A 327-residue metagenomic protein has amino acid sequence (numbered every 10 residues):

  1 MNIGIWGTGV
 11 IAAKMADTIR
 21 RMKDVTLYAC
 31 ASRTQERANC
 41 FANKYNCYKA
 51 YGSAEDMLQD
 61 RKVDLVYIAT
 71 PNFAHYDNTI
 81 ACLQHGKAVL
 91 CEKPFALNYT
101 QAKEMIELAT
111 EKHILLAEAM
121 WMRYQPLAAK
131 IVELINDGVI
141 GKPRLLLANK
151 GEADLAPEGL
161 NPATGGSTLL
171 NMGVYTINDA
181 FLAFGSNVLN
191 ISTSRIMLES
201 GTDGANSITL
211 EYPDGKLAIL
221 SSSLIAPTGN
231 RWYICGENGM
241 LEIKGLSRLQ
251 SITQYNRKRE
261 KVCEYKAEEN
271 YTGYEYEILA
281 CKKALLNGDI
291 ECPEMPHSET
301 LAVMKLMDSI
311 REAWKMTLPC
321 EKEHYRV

Functional and structural regions predicted by a protein language model:
M1-Y45: N-terminal Rossmann-like dinucleotide-binding module
E36, Y45-L108: Beta-loop-alpha module in the N-terminal Rossmann-like domain of NAD(P)-dependent dehydrogenases, especially those
Y51, C91, L116-E118, I243: Hydrophobic residues in well-ordered beta-strands that form the structural core
L65-Y67, P213, A280-V327: C-terminal helix-rich "cap/oligomerization" subdomain common to oxidoreductases
E104-W121, G141-L146: Rossmann-fold dehydrogenase core element
M122-S192: Predominantly a Rossmann-like dinucleotide-binding segment in NAD(P)-dependent oxidoreductases
N178-L249, A280-N287, Y325-V327: Contiguous beta-strand/loop segments that form the cofactor/metal-binding neighborhood of enzyme cores
A267-L279, M295: Active-site loop of classical SDR/Rossmann-like NAD(P)-dependent oxidoreductases, centered on the catalytic Tyr-X3-Lys
